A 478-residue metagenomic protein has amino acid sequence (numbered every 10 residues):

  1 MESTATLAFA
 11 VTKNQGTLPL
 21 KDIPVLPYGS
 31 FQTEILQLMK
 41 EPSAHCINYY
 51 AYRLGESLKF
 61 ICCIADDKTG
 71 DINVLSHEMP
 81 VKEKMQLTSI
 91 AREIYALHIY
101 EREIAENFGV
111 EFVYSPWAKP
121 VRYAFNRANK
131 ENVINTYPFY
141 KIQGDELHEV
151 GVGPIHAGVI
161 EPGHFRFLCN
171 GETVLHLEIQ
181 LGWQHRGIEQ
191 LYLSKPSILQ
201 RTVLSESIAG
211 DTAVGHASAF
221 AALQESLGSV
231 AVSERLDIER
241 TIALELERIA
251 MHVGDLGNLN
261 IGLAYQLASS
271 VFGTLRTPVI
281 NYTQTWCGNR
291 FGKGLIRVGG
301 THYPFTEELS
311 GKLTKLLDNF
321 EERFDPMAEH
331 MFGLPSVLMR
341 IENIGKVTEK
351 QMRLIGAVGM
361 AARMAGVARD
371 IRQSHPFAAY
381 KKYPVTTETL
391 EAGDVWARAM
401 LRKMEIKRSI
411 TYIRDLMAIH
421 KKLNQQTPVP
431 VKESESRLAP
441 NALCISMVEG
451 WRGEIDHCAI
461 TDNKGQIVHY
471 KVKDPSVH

Functional and structural regions predicted by a protein language model:
M1-H176, V337-R340, I344, S409 (+2 more regions): Terminal low-complexity/charged segments
T88-R92, A96, I208-T212, E234-D237 (+4 more regions): Conserved aromatic-histidine-acidic binding/catalytic patches
R92, A96-P116, R235-E245, D255-L259 (+1 more regions): Structured, non-membrane catalytic/scaffold regions adjacent to prosthetic-group chemistry
E101, A105, A217-E225, A243 (+4 more regions): Predominant activation on well-ordered alpha-helical scaffold segments within soluble catalytic domains
Y114-R122, I261-A268, K293-R297: Short, glycine/acidic-rich hinge or "gate" loops at secondary-structure transitions that mediate conformational
G151-G257, G262, V271, G288 (+4 more regions): Active-site- and interface-proximal helix/loop "cap" or "latch" segments in soluble metabolic and energy-transducing
A268-F272, Y282-E435, P440-N441: Intrinsically disordered, low-complexity regulatory segments
P430-C458: Flexible, glycine/threonine-enriched loop-and-boundary segments that flank and lead into catalytic domains of large
